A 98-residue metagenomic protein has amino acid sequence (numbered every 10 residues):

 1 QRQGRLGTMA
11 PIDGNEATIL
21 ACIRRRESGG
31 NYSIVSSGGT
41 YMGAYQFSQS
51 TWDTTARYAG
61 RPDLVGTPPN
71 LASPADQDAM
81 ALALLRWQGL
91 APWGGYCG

Functional and structural regions predicted by a protein language model:
Q1-R5: Hydrophobic packing segments in regular secondary structure
G7-G98: Peptidoglycan cell-wall recognition and remodeling modules
